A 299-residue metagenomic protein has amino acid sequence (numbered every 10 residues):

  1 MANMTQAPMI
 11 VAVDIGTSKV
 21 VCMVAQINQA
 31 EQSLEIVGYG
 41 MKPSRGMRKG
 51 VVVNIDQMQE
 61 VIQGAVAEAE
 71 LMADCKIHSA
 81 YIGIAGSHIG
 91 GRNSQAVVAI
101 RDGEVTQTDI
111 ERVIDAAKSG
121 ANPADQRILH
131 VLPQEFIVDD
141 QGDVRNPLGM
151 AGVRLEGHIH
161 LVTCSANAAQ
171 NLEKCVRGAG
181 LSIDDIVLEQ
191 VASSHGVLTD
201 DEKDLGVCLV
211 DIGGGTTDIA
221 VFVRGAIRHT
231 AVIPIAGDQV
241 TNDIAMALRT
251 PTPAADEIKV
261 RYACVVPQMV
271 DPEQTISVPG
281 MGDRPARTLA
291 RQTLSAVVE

Functional and structural regions predicted by a protein language model:
M1-T17, M23-L209, A226-I227, L248-V297: Nucleotide/phosphate-binding catalytic cleft detector across ATP-hydrolyzing and phosphate-transferring enzymes
L205-A247: Glycine-rich phosphate-binding loop of actin/hexokinase-like ATP-binding domains
